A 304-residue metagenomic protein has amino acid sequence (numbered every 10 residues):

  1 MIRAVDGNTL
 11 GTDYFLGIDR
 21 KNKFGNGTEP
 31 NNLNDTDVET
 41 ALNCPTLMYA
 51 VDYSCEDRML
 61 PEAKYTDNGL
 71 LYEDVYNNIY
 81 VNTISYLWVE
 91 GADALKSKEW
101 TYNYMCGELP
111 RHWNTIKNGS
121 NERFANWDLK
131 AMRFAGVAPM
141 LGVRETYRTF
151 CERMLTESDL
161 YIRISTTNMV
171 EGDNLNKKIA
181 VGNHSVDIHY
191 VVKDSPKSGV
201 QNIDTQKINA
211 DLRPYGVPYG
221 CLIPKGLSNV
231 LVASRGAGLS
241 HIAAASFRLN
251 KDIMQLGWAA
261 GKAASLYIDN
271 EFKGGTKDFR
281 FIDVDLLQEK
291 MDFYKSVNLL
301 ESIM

Functional and structural regions predicted by a protein language model:
M1-M304: Flavin (FAD/FMN)-binding glycine-rich loop and adjacent Rossmann-like elements that form
